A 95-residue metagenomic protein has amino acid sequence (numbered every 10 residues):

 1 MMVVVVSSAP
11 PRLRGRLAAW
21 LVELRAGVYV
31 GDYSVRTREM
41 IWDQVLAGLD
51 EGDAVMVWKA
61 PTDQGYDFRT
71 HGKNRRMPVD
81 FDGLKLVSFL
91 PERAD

Functional and structural regions predicted by a protein language model:
M1-D95: Basic nucleic-acid-binding interfaces
